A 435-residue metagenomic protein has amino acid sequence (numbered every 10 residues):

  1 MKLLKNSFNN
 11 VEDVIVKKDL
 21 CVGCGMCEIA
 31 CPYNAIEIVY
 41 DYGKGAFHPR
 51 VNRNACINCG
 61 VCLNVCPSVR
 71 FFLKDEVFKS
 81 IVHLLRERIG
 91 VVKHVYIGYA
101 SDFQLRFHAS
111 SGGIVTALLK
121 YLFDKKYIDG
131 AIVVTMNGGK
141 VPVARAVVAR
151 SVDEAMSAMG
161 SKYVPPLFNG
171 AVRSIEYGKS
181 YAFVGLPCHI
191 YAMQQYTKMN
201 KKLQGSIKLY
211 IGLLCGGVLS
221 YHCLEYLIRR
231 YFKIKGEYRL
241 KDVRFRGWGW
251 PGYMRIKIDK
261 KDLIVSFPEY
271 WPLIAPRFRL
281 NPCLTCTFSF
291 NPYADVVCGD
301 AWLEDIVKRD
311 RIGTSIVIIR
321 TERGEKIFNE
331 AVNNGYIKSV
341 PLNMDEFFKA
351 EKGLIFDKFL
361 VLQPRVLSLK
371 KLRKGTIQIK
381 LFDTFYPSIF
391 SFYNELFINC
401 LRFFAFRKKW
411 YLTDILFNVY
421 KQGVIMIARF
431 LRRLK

Functional and structural regions predicted by a protein language model:
K2-L4, F8, M26-R50, V61-I81 (+1 more regions): Iron-sulfur cluster-binding cysteine motifs and their immediate structural context in ferredoxin-like electron-transfer
D13-N34, P49-V69, A109-G113, C188 (+1 more regions): Cysteine-centered iron-sulfur cluster-binding motifs in ferredoxin-type domains/subunits of redox enzymes
V61-N64, V69-V115, L119, F390-Y393 (+5 more regions): Electropositive, gly/pro-rich neighborhoods at or near active sites that engage anionic ligands
A109, I114-F123, Y127-E176: Portal/gating segments that form or line small-molecule/metal binding sites
S111-I114, G138, F183-M193, G217-L219: Gly/Ser/Thr-rich loops at beta-strand to alpha-helix junctions that form or flank small-molecule/cofactor-binding
I128-D129, F232-K435: Long, compositionally biased charged/polar accessory segments in the mid-to-C-terminal portions of proteins
M199-G212: A short alpha->loop->secondary-structure connector
L214-Y226: Short, conserved secondary-structure transition motifs
